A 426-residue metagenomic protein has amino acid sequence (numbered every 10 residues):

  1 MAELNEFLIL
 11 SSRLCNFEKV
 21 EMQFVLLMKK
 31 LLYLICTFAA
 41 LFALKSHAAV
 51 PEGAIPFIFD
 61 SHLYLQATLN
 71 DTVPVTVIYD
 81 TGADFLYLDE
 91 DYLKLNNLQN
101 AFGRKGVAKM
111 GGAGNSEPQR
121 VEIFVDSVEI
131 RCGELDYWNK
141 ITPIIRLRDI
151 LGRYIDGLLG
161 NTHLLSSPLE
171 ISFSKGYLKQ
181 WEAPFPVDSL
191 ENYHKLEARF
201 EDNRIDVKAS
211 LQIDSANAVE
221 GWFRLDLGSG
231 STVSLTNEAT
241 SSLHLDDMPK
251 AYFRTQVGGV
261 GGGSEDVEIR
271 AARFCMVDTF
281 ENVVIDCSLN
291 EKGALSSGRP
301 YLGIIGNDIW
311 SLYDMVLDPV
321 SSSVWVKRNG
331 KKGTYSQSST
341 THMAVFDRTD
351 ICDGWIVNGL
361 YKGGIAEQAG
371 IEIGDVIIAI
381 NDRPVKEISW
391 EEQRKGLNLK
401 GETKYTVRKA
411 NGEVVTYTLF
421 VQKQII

Functional and structural regions predicted by a protein language model:
F7-C15, E21-E52: Bacterial Sec-dependent N-terminal signal peptides
H47-I426: Pepsin/retropepsin-fold aspartyl endopeptidases
